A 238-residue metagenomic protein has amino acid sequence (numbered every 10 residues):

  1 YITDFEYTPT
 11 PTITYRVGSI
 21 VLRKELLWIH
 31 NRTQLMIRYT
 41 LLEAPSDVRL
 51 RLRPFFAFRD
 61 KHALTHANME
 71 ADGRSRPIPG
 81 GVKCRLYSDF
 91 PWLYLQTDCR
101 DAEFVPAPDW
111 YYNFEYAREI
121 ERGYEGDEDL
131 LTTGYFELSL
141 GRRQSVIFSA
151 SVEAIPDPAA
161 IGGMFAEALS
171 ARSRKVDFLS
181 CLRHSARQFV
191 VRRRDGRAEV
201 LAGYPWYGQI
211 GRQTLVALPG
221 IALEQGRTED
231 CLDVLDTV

Functional and structural regions predicted by a protein language model:
Y1-V238: Acidic, mature catalytic/reactive cores of soluble proteins
